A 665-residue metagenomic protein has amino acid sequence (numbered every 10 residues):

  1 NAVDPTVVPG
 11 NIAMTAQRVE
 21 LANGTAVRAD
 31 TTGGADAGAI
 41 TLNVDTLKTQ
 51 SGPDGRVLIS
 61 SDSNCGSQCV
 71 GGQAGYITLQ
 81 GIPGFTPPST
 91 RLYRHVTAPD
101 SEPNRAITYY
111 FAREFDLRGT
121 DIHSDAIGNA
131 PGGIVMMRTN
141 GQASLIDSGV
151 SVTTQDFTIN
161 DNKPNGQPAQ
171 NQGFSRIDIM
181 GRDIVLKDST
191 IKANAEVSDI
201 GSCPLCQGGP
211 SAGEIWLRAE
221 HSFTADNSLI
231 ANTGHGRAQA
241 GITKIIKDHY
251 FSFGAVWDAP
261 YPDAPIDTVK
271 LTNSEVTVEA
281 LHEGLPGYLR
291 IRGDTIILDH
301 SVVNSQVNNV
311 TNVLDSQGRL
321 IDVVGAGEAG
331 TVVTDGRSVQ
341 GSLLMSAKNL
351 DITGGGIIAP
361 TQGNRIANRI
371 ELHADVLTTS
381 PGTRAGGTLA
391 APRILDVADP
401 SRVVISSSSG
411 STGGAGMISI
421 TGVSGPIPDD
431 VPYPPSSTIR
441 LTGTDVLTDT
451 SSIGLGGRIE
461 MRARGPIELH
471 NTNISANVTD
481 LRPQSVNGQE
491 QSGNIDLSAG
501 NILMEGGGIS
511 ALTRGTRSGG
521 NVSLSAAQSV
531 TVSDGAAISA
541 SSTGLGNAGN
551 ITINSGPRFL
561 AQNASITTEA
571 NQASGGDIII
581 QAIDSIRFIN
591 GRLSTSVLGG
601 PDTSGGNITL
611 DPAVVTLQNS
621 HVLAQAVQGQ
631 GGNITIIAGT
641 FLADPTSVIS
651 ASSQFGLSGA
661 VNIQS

Functional and structural regions predicted by a protein language model:
N1-S665: Extracellular and secretory-pathway beta-repeat/beta-biased strand scaffolds
